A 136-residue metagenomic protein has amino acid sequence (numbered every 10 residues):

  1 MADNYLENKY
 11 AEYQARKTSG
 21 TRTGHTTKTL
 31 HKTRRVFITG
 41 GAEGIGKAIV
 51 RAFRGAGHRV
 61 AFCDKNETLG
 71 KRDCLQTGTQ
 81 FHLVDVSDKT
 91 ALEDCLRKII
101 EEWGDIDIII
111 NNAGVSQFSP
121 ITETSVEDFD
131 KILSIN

Functional and structural regions predicted by a protein language model:
H31-A61: Canonical Rossmann dinucleotide-binding motif of NAD(H)/NADP(H)-dependent dehydrogenases/reductases, specifically
A56-R72: Conserved glycine-rich Rossmann-like NAD(P)H-binding loop of the short-chain dehydrogenase/reductase
G70, L92-I99: A conserved hydrophobic alpha-helix of the Rossmann-fold in NAD(P)-dependent oxidoreductases
H82-V84, S119: Cofactor-binding loops of NAD(P)H-dependent oxidoreductases, dominated by short-chain dehydrogenase/reductases
V84-C95, V126: The beta1-alpha1 cofactor-binding region of Rossmann-like NAD(H)/NADP(H)-dependent oxidoreductases
D107-I108, D130: Conserved catalytic-site loops of classical short-chain dehydrogenases/reductases
N112-Q117: Conserved NAD(P)H cofactor-binding loop of Rossmann-fold oxidoreductase domains
P120-I121, D128-L133: Substrate-binding pocket helix/loop in short-chain dehydrogenase/reductase
